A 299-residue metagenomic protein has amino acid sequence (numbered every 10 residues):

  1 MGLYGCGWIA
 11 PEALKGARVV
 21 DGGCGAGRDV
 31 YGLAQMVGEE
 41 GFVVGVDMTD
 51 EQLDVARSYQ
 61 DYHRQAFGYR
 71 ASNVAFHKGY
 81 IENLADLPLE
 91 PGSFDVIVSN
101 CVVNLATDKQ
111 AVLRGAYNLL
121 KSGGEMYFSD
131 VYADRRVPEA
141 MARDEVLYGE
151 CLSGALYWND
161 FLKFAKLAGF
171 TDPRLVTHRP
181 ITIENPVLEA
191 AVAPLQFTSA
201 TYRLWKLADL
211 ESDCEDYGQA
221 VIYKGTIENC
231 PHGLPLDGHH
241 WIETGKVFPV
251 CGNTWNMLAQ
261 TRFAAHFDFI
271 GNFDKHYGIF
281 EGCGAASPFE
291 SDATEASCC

Functional and structural regions predicted by a protein language model:
M1-R18, G32, M36: Conserved alpha-helix/loop element of class I SAM-dependent methyltransferases that forms part of the SAM/SAH-binding
G16-G25, V44: Conserved class I S-adenosyl-L-methionine
G68-N83: Conserved SAM-binding strand-loop segment of SAM-dependent methyltransferases
N83-V96: A short acidic, Gly/Pro-enriched loop at the edge of an enzyme's catalytic core that lines a small-molecule cofactor
D95-D108: A short SAM/SAH-binding and catalytic strip from SAM-dependent methyltransferases
Q110-E125: A short glycine-rich, Lys/Arg-flanked "PGG" loop and its adjoining helix->strand segment in the class I
Y132-L152: Short, glycine-/aromatic-enriched active-site segment of Class I SAM-dependent methyltransferases
A168, R174-P180, N185-C299: C-terminal lobe and adjacent flexible extensions of AdoMet/dcAdoMet transferase-like proteins
